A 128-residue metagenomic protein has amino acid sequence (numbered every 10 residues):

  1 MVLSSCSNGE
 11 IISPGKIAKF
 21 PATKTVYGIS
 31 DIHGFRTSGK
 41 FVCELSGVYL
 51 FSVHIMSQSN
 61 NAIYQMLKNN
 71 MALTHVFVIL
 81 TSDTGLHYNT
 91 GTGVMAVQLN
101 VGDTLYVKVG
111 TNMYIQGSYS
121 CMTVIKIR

Functional and structural regions predicted by a protein language model:
M1-R128: Extracellular jelly-roll beta-sandwich "head" domains, especially the C-terminal globular C1q domain
